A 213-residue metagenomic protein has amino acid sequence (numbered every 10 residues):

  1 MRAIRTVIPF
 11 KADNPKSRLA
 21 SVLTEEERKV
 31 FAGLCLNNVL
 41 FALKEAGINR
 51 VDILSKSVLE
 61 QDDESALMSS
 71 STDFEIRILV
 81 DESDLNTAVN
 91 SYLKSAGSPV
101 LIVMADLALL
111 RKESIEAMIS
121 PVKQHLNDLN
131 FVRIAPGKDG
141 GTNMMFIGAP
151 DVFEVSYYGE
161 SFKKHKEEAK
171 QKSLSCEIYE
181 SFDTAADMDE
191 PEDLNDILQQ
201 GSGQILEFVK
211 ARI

Functional and structural regions predicted by a protein language model:
M1-A20: N-terminal nucleotide-binding beta1-loop-alpha1 segment
A32-N49: A short, N-terminal amphipathic alpha-helix
G47-R77: Acidic donor-binding segment of Leloir-type glycosyltransferases
S65-L101: Short phosphate-binding loop-to-helix
V103-A105: Active-site acidic Asp-centered loop
L110-D139: Conserved donor-nucleotide/metal-binding helix-loop-beta segment in metal-dependent transferases, i.e., the alpha-helix
I147-A169: Short, glycine-/small-residue-rich phosphate/pyrophosphate-handling segment
E160, E167-I213: Conserved alpha/beta core of the MobA/IspD/sugar-nucleotide pyrophosphorylase nucleotidyltransferase superfamily
